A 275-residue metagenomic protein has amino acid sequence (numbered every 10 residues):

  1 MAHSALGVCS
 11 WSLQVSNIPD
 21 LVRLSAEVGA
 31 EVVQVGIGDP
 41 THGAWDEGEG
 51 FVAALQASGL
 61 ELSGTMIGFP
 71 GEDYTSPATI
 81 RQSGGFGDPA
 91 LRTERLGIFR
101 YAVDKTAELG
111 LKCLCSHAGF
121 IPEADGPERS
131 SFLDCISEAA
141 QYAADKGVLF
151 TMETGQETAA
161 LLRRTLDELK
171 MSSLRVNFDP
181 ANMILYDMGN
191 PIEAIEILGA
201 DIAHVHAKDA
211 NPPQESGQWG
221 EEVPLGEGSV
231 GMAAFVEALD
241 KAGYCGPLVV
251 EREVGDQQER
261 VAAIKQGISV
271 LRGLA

Functional and structural regions predicted by a protein language model:
M1-C9, G64-G84: N-terminal small/glycine-rich loop or linker at the start of catalytic domains across soluble metabolic enzymes
M1-G7, S12-E31, Q56-G59, D73 (+5 more regions): Histidine-acidic metal/acid-base catalytic patches
G7-C9, Q34-V35, L149-E153: Short catalytic-loop micro-motif centered on adjacent basic/acidic residues
L13, G38-G43, G68-E72, G255: Short active-site-proximal "capping" loops at secondary-structure junctions
N17-R23, Y74-R175: Active-site acidic/histidine proton-transfer and metal-coordination neighborhood in alpha/beta enzyme cores
Q34, G64-M66, C115, H206 (+1 more regions): Conserved beta-strand positions in the central sheet of alpha/beta enzyme cores
Q34-Q56, A118-A124: Glycine-rich, proline-tolerant flexible connector loops at the mouths of alpha/beta enzymes
G43-G50, S83-G97, A124-C135, E157 (+3 more regions): Alpha-helix N-cap and loop-to-helix initiation/capping positions
